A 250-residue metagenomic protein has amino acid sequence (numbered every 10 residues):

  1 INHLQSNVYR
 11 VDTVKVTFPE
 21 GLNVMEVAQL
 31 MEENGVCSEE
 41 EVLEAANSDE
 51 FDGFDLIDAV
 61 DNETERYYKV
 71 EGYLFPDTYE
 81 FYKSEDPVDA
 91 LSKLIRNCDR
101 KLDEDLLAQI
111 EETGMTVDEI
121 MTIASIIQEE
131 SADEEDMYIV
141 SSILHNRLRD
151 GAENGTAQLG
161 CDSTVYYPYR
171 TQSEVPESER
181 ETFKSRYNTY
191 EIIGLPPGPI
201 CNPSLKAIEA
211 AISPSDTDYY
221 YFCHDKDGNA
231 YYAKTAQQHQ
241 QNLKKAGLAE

Functional and structural regions predicted by a protein language model:
I1-V11, P87-L94: Amphipathic N-proximal alpha-helical interface segments
H3, V8-V36, Q109-V117: Glycine-rich loop/hinge motif
K15, V42-L43, M121: Short loop/turn and capping residues at structural boundaries
M25, G35-C37, S48-E250: Bacterial extracytoplasmic/cell-wall-associated proteins, especially those involved in peptidoglycan
Q29, E40-A46: Conserved short alpha-helical interface segments
